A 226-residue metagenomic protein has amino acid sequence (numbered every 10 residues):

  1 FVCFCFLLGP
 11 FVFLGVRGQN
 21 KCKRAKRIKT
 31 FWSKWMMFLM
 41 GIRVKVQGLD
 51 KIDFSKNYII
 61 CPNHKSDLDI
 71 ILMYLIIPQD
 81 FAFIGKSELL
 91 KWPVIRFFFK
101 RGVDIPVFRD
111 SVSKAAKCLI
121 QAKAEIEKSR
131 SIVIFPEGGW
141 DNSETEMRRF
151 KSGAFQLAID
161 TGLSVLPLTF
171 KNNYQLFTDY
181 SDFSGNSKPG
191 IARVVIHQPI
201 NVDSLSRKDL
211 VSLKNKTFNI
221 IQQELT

Functional and structural regions predicted by a protein language model:
F1-N20, R24-R27, D50-D53, V211-T226: Membrane-interfacial terminal anchoring regions of lipid-handling membrane enzymes
G9-F31, L39-M40, F54-V112: Catalytic core of membrane glycerolipid acyltransferases/transacylases, capturing the structured, soluble-facing
M40-Q47, A115-A116, L176-D179: Short gly/ser/thr-rich secondary-structure transition/capping motifs
N57-I59, S131-F135: Residue-level preference for the first positions of well-ordered beta-strands
H64-S66, E137-D141: Short glycine-rich anion-binding loops that position phosphate/pyrophosphate groups of nucleotides and phosphorylated
V94-R96, V133, E144-S212: A cross-family acyltransferase "interaction/gating" segment
K114-K123: Anionic-ligand binding region
